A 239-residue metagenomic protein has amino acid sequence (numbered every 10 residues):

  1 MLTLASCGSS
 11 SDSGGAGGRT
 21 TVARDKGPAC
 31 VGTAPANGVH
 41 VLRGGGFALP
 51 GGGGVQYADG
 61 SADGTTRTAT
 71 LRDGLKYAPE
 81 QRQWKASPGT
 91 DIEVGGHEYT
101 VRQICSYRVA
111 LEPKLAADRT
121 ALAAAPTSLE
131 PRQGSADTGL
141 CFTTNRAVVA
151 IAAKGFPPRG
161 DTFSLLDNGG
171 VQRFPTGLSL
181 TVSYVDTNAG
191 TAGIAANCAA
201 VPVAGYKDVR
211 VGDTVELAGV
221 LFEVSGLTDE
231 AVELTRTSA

Functional and structural regions predicted by a protein language model:
T3-S6: C-terminal motif of bacterial Sec signal peptides marking the signal peptidase cleavage site
G8-A239: Surface-exposed, beta-sheet-biased, low-hydrophobicity segments with strongly acidic/polar composition
